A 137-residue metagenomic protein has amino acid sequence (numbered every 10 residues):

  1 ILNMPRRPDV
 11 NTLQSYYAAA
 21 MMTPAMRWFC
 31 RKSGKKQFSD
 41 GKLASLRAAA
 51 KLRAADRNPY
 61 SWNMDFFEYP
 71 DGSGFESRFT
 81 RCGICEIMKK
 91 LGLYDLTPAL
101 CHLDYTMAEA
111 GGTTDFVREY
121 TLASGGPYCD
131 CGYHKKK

Functional and structural regions predicted by a protein language model:
I1-L91: Amphipathic interaction/junction segments at domain boundaries or subunit interfaces
K36-Q37, L100-C101, G111, G132-Y133: Short, intrinsically disordered/low-complexity patches at protein termini and at juxtamembrane boundaries
D65-A123: Short, hydrophobic/π-rich interface segment
P70-D71, K135-K137: Short acidic-glycine loop/turn motifs at beta-strand connectors
G125-K135: C-terminal edge-of-domain segments
